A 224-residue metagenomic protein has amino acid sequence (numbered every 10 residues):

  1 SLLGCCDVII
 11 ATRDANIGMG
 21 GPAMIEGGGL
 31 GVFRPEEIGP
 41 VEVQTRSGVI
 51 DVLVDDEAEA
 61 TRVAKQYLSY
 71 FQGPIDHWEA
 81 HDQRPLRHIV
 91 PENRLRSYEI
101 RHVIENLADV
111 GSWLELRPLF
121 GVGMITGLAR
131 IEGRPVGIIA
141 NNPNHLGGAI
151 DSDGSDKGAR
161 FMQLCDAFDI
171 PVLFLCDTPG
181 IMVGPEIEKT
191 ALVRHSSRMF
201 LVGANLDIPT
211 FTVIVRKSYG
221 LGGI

Functional and structural regions predicted by a protein language model:
S1-I224: Ligand-binding clefts of soluble mixed alpha/beta catalytic domains
